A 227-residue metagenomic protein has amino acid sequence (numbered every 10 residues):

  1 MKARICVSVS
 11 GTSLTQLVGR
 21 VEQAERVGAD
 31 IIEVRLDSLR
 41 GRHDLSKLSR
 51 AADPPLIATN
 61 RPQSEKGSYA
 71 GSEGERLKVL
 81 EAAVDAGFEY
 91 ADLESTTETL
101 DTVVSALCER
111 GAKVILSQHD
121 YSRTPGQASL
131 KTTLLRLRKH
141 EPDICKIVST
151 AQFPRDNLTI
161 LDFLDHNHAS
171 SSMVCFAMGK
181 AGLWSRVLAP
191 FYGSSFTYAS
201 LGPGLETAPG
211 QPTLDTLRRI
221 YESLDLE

Functional and structural regions predicted by a protein language model:
M1-E65, E73-E75: Conserved N-terminal beta1-alpha1 strand-loop-helix module at the mouth
S8-S10, I31-L39, A86-L100, I115-P125 (+2 more regions): Catalytic beta/alpha-barrel core
T12, V27, K47, A86 (+2 more regions): Charge-biased, low-complexity intrinsically disordered regions
L14, D37-D53, S95-G111, P125-S129 (+2 more regions): Active-site-adjacent beta->alpha loops and helix N-cap segments on the catalytic face of soluble alpha/beta enzymes
Q16-I31, R76-A86, T132-E141: Alpha/beta enzyme core
G28-D30, A52-P55, D85-E89, A106-L116 (+3 more regions): Glycine-enriched alpha-helix->loop->beta-strand junction motifs that scaffold or abut catalytic
S49, L56-D101: Glycine/small-residue-rich loop that forms an oxyanion/phosphate-binding "nest" at active or ligand-binding sites
L164-E227: C-terminal alpha-helical cap/extension of soluble enzyme domains
